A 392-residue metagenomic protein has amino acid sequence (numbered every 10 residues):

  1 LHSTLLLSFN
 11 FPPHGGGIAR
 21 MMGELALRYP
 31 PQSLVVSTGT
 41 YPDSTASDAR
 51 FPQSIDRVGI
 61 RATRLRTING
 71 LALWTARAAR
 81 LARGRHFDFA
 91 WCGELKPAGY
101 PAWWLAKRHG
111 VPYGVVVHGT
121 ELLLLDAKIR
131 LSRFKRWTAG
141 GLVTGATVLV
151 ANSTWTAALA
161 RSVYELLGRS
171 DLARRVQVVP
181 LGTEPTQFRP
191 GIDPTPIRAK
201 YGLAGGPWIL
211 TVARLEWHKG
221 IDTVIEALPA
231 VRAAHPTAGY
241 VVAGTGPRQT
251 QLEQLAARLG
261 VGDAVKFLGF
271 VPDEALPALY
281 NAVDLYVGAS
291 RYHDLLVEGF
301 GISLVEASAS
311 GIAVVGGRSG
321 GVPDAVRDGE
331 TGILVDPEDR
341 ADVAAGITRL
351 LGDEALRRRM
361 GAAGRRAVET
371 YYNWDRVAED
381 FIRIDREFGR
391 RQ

Functional and structural regions predicted by a protein language model:
L1-T45, Q53-D56: N-terminal subdomain of nucleotide-sugar transferases
T40-P42, T144-V178, T183-P190: A short, active-site helix/loop in glycosyltransferases that binds the activated sugar's phosphate group
R61-R108, R133-G141: An amphipathic, basic-hydrophobic alpha-helix
L73, V111-G114, L122-G145, A158-R161 (+1 more regions): Nucleotide-sugar donor phosphate/pyrophosphate-binding loop at the beta->alpha transition of glycosyltransferases
V150, L203-K219, I225-L228: Conserved donor-binding/catalytic core segment of Leloir-type glycosyltransferases
T250-E274: Nucleotide-activated donor-binding/catalytic signature segment of Leloir-type glycosyltransferases, i.e., the conserved
A264, N281-L296, I312: Acidic donor-binding loop of glycosyltransferase active sites
R327-G329, I333-R340, R349-A355: Conserved acidic donor-binding segment of nucleotide-sugar-dependent glycosyltransferases
